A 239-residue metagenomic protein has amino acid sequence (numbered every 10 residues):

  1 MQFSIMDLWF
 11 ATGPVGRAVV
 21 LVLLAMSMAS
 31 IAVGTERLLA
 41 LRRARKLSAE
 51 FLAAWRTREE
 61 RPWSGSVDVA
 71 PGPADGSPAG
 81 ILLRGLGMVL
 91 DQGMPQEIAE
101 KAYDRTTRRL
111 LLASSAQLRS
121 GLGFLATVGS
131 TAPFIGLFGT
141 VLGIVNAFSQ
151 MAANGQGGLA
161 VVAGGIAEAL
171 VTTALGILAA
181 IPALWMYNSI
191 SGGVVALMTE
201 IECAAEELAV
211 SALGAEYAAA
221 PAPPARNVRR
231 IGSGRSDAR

Functional and structural regions predicted by a protein language model:
M1-A53: Hydrophobic membrane-targeting segments
F10, V20, S120-G123, T127-S130 (+2 more regions): Internal alpha-helical transmembrane segments of multi-pass membrane proteins, especially GPCRs
G13, P133-G136, G176: Residue-level detector of functionally special positions within alpha-helical transmembrane segments of multi-pass
L24-A44, L137, I144, A179-V194: Alpha-helical transmembrane segments
K46-L142, N146-G158, W185-R239: Predominantly long cytosolic amphipathic alpha-helical stalk/bundle segments
G155, V161-A169: Hydrophobic alpha-helical transmembrane segments and adjacent short intramembrane/lumenal linkers of inner/organellar
E168-A183: Hydrophobic alpha-helical transmembrane segments of polytopic membrane proteins
